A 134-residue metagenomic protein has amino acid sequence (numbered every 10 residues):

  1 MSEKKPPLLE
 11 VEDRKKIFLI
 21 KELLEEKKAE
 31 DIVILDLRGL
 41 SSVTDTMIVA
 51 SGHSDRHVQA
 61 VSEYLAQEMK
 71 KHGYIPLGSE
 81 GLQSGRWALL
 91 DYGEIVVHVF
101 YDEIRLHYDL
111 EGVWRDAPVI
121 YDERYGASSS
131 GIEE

Functional and structural regions predicted by a protein language model:
M1-V43, D55-A88, D102-I104, V113-E134: Polybasic/polar functional segments that serve as interface/processing modules
D45-M47: Catalytic metal-binding acidic patch
V49-S51: Short hydrophobic/aromatic beta-strand micro-patches that form the beta-sheet surface supporting nucleotide- or nucleic
L90-Y92: Active-site beta-strand termini and strand-to-loop segments that position acidic
H107: Glycine/Thr-rich phosphate-binding loops of Rossmann-like dinucleotide-binding domains
